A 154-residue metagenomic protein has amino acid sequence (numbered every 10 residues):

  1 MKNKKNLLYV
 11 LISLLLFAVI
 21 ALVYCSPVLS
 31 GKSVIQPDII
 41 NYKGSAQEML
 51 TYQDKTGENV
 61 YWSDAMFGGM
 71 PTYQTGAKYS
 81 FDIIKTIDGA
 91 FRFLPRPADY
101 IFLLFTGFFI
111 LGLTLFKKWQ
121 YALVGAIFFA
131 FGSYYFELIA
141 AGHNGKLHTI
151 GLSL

Functional and structural regions predicted by a protein language model:
M1-S26: Start-transfer (signal-anchor) and selected internal transmembrane alpha helices of multi-pass inner/ER membrane
K4, L8, T72, L113-F116 (+1 more regions): Generic alpha-helical structural element
I12-S13, K43-G44, L103-L104, K118-Q120: Short hydrophobic/aromatic segments of transmembrane alpha-helices and their interfaces
L14, L123-A126: Residues within membrane-spanning alpha-helices of integral membrane proteins, especially the hydrophobic core/packing
A21-L111, I127-S153: Membrane-interface coil-to-helix junctions
G107-L123: Transmembrane alpha-helical segments of multipass membrane enzymes and assembly factors that act on membrane-embedded
